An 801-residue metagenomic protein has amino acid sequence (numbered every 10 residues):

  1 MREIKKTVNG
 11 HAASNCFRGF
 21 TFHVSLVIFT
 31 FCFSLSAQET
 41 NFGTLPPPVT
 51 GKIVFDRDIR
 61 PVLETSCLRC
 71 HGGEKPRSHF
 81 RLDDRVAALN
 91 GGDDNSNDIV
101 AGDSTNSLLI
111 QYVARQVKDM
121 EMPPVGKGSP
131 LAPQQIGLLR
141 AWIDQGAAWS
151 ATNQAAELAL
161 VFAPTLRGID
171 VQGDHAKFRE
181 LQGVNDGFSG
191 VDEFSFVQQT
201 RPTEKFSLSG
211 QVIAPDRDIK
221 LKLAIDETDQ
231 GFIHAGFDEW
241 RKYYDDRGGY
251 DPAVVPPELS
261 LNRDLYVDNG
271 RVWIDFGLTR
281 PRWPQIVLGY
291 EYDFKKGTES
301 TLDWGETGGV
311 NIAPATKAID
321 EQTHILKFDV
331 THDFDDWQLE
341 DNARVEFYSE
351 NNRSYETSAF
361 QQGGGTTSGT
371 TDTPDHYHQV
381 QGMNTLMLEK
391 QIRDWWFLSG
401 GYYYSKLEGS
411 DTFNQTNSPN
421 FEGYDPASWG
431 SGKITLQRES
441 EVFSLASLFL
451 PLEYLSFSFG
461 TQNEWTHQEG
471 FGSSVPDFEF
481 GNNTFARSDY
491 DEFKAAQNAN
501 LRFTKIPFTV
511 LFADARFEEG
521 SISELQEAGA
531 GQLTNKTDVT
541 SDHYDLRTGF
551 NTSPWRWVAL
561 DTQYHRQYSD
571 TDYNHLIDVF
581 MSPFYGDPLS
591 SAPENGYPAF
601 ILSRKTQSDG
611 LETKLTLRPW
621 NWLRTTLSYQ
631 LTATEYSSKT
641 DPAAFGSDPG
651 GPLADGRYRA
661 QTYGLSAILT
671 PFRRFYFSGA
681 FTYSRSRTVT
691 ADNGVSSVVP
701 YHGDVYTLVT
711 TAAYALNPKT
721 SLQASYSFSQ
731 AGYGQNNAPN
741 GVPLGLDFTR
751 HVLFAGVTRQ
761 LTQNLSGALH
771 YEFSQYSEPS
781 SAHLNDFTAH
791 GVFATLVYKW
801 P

Functional and structural regions predicted by a protein language model:
A37-A156: Aromatic- and Gly/Pro-enriched helix-to-coil junctions and flexible linker segments
L166-I169, R759-Q760, T788-P801: Outer-membrane beta-barrel "beta-signal"
L166-Q172, E180, F188, G210-D216 (+14 more regions): Transmembrane beta-strands of outer-membrane beta-barrel pores
Q172-R179, K220-K222, G236-D238, D246-P252 (+16 more regions): Outer-membrane beta-barrel translocator domains and adjoining extracellular loop/strand segments of Gram-negative
A176-F178, K205, V254-S260, G308-P314 (+17 more regions): Extracytoplasmic loops and strand-loop junctions of Gram-negative outer membrane beta-barrel proteins
Q182-D186, Q211-I213, I225, R263-D268 (+14 more regions): Replace "Gram-negative outer membrane beta-barrel proteins" with "bacterial and organellar outer membrane beta-barrel
F194-Q198, L221-I225, I274-L278, F328-H332 (+10 more regions): Residues on the lipid-exposed face of transmembrane beta-strands in outer-membrane beta-barrel proteins
R201-L208, D229-I233, R282-I286, K296 (+11 more regions): Repeated loop/turn-to-beta-strand initiation elements of outer-membrane beta-barrel proteins
